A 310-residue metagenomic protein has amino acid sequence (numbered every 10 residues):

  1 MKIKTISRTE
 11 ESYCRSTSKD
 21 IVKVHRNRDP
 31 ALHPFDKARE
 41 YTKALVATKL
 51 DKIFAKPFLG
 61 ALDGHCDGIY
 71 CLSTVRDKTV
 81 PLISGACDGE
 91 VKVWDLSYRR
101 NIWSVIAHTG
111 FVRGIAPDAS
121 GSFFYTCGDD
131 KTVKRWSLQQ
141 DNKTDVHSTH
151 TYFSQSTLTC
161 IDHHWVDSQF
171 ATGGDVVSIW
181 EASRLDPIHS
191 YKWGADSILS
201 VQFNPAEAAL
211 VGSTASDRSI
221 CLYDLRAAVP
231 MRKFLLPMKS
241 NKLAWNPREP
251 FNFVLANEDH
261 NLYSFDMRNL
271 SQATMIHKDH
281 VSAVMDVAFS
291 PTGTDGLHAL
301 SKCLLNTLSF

Functional and structural regions predicted by a protein language model:
M1-C66: Intrinsically disordered terminal extensions that flank WD40 beta-propeller domains in eukaryotic WD-repeat scaffold
L59-L62, R100-V105, V146-T151, D186-Y191 (+2 more regions): A short beta-strand motif characteristic of beta-propeller blades
L62-I69, I106-V112, T151-L158, K192-I198 (+4 more regions): WD40/WD-repeat beta-propeller blade N-cap
D63-C87: Beta-strand-rich domains and repeat architectures in extracellular enzymes and scaffolds, especially beta-propellers
L72, V91-D95, I115, C127 (+6 more regions): WD40-repeat beta-propellers
L72-V80, Y98, I115-S122, I161-D167 (+7 more regions): Loop/turn segments within WD40 beta-propeller blades
S84-D88, S120, T126-D130, L138 (+6 more regions): Conserved strand-to-loop turn within each blade of WD40 beta-propeller repeats
P230-F310: Structured C-terminal portions of repeat-based eukaryotic scaffold domains
